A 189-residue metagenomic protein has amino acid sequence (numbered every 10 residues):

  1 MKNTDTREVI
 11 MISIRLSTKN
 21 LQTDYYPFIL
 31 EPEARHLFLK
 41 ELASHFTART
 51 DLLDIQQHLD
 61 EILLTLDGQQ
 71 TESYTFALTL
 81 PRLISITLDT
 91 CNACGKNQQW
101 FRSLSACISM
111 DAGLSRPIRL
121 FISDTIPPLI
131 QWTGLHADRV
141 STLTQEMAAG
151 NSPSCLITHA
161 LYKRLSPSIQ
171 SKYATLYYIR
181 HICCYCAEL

Functional and structural regions predicted by a protein language model:
K2-N3: Polybasic, lysine-rich low-complexity intrinsically disordered segments
T6-D89, A93: Catalytic NTP-binding/metal-coordinating core of nucleotidyl cyclase/transferase enzymes
P32, S73-A187: Catalytic beta-strand-to-alpha-helix segment of the class III nucleotidyl cyclase homology domain
